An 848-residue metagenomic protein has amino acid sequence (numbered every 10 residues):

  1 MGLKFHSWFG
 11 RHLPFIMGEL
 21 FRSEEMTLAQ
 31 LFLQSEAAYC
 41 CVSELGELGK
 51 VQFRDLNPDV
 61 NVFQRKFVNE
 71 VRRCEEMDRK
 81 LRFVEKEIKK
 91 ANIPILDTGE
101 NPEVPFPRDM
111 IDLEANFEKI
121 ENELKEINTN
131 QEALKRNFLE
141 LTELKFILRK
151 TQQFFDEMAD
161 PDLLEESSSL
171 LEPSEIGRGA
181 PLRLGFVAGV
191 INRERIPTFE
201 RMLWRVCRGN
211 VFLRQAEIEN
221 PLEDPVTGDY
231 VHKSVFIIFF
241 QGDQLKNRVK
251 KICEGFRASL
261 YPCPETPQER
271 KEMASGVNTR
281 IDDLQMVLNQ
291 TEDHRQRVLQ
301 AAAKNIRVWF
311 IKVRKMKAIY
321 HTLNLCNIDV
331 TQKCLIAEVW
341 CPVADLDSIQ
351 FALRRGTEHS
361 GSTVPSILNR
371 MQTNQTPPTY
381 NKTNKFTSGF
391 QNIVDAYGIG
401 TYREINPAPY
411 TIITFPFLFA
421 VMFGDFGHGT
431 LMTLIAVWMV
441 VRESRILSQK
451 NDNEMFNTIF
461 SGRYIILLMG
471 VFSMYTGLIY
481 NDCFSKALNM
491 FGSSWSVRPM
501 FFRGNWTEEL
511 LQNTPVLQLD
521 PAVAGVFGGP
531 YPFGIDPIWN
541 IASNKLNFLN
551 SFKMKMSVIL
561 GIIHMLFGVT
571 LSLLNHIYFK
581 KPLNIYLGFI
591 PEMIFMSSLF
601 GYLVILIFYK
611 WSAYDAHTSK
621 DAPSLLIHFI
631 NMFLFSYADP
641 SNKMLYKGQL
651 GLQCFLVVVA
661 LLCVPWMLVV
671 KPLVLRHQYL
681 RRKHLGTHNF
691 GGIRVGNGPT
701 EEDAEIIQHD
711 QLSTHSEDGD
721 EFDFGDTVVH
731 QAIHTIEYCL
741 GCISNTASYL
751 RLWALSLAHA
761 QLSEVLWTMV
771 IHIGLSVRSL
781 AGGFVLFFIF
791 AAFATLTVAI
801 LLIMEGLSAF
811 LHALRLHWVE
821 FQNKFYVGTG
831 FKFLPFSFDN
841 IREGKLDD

Functional and structural regions predicted by a protein language model:
G2-T411, F415, F426-H428, M439 (+3 more regions): Long, charged N-terminal accessory/stalk domains
H12-T27, Q34-K50, T198, N324-Q332 (+2 more regions): Conserved, carboxylate-rich catalytic/transport cores that coordinate ions
